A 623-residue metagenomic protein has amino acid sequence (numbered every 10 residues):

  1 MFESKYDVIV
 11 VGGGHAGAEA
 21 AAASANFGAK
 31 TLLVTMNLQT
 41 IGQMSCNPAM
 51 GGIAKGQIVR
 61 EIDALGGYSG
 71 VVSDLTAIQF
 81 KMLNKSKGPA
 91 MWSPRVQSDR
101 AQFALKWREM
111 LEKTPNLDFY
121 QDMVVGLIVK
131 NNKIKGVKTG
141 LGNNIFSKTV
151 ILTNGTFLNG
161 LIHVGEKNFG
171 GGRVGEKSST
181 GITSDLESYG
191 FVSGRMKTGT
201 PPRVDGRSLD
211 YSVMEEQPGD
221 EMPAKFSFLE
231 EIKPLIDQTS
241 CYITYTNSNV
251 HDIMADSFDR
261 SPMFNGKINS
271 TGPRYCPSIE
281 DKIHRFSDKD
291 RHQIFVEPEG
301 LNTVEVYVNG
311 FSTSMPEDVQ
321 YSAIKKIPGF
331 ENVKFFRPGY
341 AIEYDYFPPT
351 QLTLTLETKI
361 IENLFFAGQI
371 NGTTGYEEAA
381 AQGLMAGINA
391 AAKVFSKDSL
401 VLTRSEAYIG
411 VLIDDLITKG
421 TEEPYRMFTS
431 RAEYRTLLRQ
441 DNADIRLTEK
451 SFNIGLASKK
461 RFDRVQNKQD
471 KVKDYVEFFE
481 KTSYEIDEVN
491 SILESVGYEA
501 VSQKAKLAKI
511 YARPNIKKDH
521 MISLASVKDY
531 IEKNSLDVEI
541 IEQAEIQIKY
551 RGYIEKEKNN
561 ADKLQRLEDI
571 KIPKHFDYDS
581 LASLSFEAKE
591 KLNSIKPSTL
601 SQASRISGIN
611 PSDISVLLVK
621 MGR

Functional and structural regions predicted by a protein language model:
F2-A16: Beta1/beta-strand and adjacent pyrophosphate-binding region of the FAD-binding site in flavoprotein oxidoreductases
K5, A22-K130, L141, T153-R173 (+4 more regions): Conserved N-terminal/central alpha/beta ligand/cofactor-binding core
V11, N144-G155: Short hydrophobic core segments
K55, T183-Y321, T418-S491, S495-Q503 (+1 more regions): An anion/pyrophosphate-binding glycine-rich loop and adjacent beta-alpha core in soluble alpha-beta enzymes
Y307-T373, V401-D414, D537-K591, K596: A glycine-rich dinucleotide-binding beta-alpha-beta segment and adjacent secondary-structure elements that constitute
Q369-E377, E433-R435: Glycine-rich phosphate/pyrophosphate-binding beta-alpha loops
A379-L400: Internal hydrophobic alpha-helix adjacent to the cofactor/substrate pocket in enzyme cavities
R431, T448-S615, V619-R623: Extended, charge-enriched "interface" segments that sit outside catalytic cores
